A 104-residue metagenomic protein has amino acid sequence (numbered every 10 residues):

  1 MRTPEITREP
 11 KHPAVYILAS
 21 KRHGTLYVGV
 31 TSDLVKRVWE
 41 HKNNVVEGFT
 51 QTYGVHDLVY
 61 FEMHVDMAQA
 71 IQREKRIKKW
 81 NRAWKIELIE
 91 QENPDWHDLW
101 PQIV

Functional and structural regions predicted by a protein language model:
M1-E47, Q51-M63, A68-K75, E92-P94 (+1 more regions): GIY-YIG nuclease catalytic motif and its immediate N-terminal context
T52, K75-L88: Short arginine-rich
